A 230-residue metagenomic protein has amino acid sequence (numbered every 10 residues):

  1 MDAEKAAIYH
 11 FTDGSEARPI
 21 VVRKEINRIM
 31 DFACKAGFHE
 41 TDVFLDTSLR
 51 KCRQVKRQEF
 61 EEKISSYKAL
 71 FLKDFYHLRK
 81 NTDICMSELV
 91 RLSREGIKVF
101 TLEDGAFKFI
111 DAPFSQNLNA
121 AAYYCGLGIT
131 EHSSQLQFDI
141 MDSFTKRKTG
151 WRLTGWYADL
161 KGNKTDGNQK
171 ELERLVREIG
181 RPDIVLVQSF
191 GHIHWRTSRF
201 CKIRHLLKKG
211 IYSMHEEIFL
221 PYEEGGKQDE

Functional and structural regions predicted by a protein language model:
M1-E230: Short, structured surface patches at the beginning of a domain
